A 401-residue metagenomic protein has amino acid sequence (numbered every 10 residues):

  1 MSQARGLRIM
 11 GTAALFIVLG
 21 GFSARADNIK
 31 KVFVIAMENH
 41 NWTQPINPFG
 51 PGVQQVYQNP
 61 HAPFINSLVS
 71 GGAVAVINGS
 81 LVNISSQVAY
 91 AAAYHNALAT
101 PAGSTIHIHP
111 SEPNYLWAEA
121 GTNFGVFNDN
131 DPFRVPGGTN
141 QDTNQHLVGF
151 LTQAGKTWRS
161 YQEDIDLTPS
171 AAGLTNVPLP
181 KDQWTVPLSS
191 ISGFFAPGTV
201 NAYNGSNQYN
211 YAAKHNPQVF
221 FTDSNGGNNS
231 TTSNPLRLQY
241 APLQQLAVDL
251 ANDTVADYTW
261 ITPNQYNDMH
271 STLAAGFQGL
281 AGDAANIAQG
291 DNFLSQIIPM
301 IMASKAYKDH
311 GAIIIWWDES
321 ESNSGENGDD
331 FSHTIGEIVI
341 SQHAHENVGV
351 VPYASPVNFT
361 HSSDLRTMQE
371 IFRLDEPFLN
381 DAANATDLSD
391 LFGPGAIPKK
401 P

Functional and structural regions predicted by a protein language model:
M1-G11: Bacterial N-terminal signal peptides that target proteins for export
G6, A14-L15, A26: Low-complexity, intrinsically disordered short peptide segments enriched in small/polar/basic residues
M10-G20: Bacterial N-terminal signal peptides
R25-P401: N-terminal pro-sequences and low-complexity stem/linker regions of secreted or lumenal proteins
